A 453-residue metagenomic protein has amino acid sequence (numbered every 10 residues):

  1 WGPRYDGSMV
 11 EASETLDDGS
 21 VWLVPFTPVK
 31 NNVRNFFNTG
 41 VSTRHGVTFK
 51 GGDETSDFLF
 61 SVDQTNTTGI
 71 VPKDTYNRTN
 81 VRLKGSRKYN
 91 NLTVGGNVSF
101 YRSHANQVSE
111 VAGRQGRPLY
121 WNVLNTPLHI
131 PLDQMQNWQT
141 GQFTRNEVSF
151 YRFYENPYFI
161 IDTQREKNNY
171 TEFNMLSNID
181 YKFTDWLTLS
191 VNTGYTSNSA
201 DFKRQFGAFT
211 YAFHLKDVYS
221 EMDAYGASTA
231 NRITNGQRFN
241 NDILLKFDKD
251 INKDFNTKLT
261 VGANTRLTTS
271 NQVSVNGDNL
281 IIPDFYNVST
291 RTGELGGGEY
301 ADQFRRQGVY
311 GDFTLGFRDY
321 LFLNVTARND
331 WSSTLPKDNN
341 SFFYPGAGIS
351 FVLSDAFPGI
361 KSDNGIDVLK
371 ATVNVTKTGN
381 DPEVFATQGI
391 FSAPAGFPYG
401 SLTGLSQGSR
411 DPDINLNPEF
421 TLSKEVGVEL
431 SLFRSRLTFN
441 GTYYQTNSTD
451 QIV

Functional and structural regions predicted by a protein language model:
W1-P72, V108-A112, M135-E147, I160-T163 (+1 more regions): Residues embedded in well-ordered regular secondary structure
W1-T15, Y101-E147, R204-F206, A212 (+3 more regions): A surface-exposed, glycine/aromatic-enriched loop/edge motif typical of exported proteins
G2, V24-T27, T126, I130 (+3 more regions): Hydrophobic alpha-helix-in-membranes signature
R34-V108, R117-N122, T126-D133, T171-L176: Transmembrane beta-barrel wall of Gram-negative outer-membrane proteins
R78, R82-L92, N97-R102, V148-F206 (+1 more regions): Extracellular/periplasmic, surface-exposed regions of secreted and cell-surface proteins
L215: Active-site-surrounding "flap" and adjacent substrate/cofactor-binding loops of secreted or lumenal enzymes, prototyped
